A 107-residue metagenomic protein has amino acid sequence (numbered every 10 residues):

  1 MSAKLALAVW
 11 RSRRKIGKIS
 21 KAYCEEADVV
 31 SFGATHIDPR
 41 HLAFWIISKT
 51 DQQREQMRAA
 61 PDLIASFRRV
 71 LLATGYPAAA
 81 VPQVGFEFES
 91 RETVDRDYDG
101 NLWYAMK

Functional and structural regions predicted by a protein language model:
M1-R14: N-terminal presequence-like segments and adjacent domain-start helices
K4, F32, E55-A59: Conserved aromatic-histidine-acidic binding/catalytic patches
G17-D28, G75-V81: Short secondary-structure junctions
K21-K49: Short edge beta-strands and adjacent turn/loop segments
G33-H36, R54, G85: Hydrophobic alpha-helical segments that drive targeting, anchoring, or assembly
W45-D62: A short interface-forming secondary-structure element
A59-F88: A contiguous, mid-protein "functional segment" used to position or interact with cofactors/ions or partner subunits
A78-K107: Polar/charged, Gly/Pro-rich intrinsically disordered segments
